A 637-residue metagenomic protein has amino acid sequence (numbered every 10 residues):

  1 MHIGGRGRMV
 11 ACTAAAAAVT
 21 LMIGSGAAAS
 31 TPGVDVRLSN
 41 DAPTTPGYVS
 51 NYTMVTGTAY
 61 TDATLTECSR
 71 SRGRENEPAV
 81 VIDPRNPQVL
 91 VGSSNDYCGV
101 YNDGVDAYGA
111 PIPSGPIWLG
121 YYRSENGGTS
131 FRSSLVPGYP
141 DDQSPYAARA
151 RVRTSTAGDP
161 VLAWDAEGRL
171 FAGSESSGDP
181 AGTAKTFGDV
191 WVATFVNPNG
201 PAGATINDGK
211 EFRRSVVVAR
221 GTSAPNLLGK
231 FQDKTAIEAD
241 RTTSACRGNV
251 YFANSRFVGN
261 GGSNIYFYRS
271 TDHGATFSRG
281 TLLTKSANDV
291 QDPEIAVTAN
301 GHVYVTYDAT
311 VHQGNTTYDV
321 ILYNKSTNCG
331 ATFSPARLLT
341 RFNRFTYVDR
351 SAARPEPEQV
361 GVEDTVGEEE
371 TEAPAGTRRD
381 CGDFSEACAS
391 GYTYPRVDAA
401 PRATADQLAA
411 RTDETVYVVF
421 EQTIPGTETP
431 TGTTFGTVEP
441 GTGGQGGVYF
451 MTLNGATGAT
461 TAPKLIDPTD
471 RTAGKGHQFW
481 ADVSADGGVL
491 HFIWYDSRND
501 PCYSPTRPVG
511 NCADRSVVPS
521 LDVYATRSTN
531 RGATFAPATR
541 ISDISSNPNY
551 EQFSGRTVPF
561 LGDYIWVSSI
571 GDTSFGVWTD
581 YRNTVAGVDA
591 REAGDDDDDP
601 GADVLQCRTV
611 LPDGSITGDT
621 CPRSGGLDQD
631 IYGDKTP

Functional and structural regions predicted by a protein language model:
M1-H2, P401: Accessible peptide chain termini
H2-A29: Secretory targeting and sorting signals
A29-P637: C-terminal PAP-associated
